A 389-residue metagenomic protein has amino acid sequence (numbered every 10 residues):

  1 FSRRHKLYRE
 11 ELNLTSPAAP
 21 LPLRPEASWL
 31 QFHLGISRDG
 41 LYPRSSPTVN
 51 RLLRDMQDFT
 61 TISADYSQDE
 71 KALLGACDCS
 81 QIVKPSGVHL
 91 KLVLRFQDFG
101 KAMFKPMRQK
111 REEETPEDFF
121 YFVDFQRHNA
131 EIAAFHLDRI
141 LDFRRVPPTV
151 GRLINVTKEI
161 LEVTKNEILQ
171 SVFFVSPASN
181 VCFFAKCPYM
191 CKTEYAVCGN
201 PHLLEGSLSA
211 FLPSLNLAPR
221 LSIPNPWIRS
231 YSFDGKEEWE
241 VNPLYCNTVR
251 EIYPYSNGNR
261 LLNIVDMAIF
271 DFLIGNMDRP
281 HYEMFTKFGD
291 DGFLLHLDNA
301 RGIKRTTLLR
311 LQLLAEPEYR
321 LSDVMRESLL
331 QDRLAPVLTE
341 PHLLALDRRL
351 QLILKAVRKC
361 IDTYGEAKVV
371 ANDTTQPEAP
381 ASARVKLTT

Functional and structural regions predicted by a protein language model:
F1-T389: Phosphate/dinucleotide-binding and metal-coordinating scaffold of catalytic cores in nucleotide-dependent enzymes
